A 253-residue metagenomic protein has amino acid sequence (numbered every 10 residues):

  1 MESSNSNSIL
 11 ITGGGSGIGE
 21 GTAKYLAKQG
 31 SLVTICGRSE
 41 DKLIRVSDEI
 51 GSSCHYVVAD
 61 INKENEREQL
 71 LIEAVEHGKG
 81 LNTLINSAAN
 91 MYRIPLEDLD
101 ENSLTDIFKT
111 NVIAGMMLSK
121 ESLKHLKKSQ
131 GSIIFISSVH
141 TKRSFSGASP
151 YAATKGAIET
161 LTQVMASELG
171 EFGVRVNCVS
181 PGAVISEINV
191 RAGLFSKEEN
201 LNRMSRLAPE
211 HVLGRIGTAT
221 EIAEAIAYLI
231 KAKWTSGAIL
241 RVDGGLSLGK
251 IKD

Functional and structural regions predicted by a protein language model:
G15-G17: Conserved glycine-rich cofactor-binding loop
P95-L96, S103-F108, R203, L207: Substrate-binding pocket helix/loop in short-chain dehydrogenase/reductase
E97, R143-S149, E171-F172, G214: Active-site loop immediately N-terminal to the catalytic Tyr-X3-Lys motif of short-chain dehydrogenase/reductase
M116, R215-V242, S247: C-terminal substrate-recognition "lid" of short-chain dehydrogenase/reductases
S119, T154: Active-site helix of classical SDR
K124, S167-E171: Alpha-helical segment proximal to the catalytic Tyr-Lys
S138: Residue(s) in the substrate-gating loop at a strand-loop-helix junction that position the organic substrate next
